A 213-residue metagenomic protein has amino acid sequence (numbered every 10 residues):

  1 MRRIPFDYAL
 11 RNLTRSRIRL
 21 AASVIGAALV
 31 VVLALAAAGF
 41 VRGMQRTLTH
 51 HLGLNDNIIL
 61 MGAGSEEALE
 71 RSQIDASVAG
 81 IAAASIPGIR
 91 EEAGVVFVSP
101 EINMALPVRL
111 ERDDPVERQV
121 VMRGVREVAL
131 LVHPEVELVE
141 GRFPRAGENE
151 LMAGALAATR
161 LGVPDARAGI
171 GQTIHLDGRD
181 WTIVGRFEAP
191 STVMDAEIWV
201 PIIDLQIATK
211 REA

Functional and structural regions predicted by a protein language model:
M1-A34: N-terminal Sec/SRP start-transfer signal
P5, A9, M44, L48 (+2 more regions): Hydrophobic alpha-helical segments typical of transmembrane helices and their membrane-interface/capping positions
N12-L13, T47, H51, A208: Amphipathic alpha-helical segments that mediate coupling or scaffolding at interfaces
V32-V121, E140-R142, G147: Hydrophobic, regular-secondary-structure patches
N57-G62, F97-E101, Q119-G124, E150-M152 (+3 more regions): Soluble periplasmic/extracytoplasmic beta-strand elements of cell-envelope proteins
E66, M104-A105, E127-L130, D180 (+1 more regions): Active-site/binding-pocket entry motifs
I86-E92, E111-E117, F143, A157-T159 (+1 more regions): Mechanotransmission and gating elements of multispan inner-membrane complexes involved in transport and envelope
V116-P164: Short beta-strand boundary microenvironments
